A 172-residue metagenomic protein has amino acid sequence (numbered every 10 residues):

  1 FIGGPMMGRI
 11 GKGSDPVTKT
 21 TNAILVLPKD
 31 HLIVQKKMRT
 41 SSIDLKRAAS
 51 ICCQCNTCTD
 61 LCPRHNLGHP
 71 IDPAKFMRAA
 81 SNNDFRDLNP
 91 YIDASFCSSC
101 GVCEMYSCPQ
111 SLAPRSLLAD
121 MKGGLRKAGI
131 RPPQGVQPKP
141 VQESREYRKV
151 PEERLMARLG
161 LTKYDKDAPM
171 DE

Functional and structural regions predicted by a protein language model:
F1-Q110, R115-L159: Redox cofactor-anchoring modules in respiratory/redox and cofactor-processing assemblies
D167-D171: Long, compositionally biased charged/polar accessory segments in the mid-to-C-terminal portions of proteins
